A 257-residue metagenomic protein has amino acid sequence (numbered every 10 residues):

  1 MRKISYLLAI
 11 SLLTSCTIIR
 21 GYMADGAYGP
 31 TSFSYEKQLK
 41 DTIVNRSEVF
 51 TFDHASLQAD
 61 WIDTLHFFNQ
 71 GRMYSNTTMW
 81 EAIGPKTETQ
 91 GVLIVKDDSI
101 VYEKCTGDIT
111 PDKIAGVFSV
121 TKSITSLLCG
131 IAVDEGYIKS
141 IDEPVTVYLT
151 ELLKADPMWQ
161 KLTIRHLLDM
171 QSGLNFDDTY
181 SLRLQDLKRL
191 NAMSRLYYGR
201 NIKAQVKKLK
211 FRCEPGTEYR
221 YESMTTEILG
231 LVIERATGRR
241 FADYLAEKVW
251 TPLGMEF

Functional and structural regions predicted by a protein language model:
M1-A24: Bacterial Sec-dependent N-terminal signal peptides
C16-I109, I138, G173: N-terminal leader/targeting segments and the immediately adjacent pre-domain N-terminus
M73, T87-G91, I114-T121, I138 (+7 more regions): Solvent-exposed, acidic/flexible segments
G91-I94, V101-Y102, F118-S119, H166-D169 (+2 more regions): Structural recognition of the beta-strand scaffold that forms the well-ordered cores of secreted hydrolase catalytic
D98, G116-I141, L167, L229-I233: Active-site SXXK
P111-D112, T179-S181, K188-F257: Catalytic-site signature segments of enzymes, centered on catalytic residues
E135-N175, K208, A236-F257: Active-site helix/loop module of the DD-peptidase/beta-lactamase fold, centered on the serine-lysine SxxK catalytic
K154-I202: Extended ligand-binding groove/face enriched in aromatic
